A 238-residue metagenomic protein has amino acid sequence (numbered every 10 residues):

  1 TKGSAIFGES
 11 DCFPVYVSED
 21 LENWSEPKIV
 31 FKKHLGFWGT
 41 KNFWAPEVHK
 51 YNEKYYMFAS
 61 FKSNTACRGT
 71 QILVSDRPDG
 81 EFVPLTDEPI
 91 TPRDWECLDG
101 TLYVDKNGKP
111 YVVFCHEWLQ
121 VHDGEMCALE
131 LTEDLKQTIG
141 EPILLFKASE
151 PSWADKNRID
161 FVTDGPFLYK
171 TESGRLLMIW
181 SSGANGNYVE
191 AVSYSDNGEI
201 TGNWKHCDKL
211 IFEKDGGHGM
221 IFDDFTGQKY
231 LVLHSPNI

Functional and structural regions predicted by a protein language model:
T1-I238: Carbohydrate-active catalytic/glycan-binding domains of CAZyme proteins, especially the secreted or lumenal ectodomains
